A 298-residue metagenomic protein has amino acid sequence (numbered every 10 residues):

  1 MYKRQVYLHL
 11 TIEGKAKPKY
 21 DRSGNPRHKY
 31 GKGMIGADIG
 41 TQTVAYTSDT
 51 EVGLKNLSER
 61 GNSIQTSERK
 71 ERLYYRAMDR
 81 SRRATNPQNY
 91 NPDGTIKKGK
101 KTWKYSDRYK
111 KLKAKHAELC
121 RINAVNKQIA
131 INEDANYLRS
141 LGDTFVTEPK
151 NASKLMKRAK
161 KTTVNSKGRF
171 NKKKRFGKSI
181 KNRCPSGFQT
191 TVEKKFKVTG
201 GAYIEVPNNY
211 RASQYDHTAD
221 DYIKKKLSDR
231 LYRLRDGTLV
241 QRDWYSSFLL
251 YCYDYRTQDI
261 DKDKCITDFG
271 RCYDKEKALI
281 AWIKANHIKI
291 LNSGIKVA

Functional and structural regions predicted by a protein language model:
M1: Active-site loops and adjacent core secondary-structure elements that bind or stabilize anionic groups
R4-A298: Positively charged, helix-rich recognition surfaces that bind polyanionic ligands
